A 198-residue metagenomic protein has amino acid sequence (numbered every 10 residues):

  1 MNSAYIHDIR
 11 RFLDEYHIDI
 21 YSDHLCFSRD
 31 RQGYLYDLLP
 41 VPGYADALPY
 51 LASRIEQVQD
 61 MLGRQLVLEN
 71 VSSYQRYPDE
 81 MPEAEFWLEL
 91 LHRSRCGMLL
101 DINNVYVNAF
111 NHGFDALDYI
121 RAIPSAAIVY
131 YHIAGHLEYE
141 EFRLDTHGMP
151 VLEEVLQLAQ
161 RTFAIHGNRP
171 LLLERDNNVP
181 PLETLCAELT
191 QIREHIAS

Functional and structural regions predicted by a protein language model:
M1-I9, L51-A52, A116, L152-V155 (+1 more regions): Well-ordered, non-membrane alpha-helical segments in soluble/globular domains
N2-M98: Active-site acidic/histidine proton-transfer and metal-coordination neighborhood in alpha/beta enzyme cores
Y21, L66, D101, Y131 (+1 more regions): Conserved, mostly hydrophobic/aromatic
L25-C26, V71-S73, N103-V107, I133-E138 (+1 more regions): Active-site beta-loop-alpha junctions enriched in small/polar residues
L38-L48, A109-H166: Gly/Pro-rich active-site loop or hairpin
R76-H92, A109-R121, E183-C186: Distinct, well-ordered alpha-helical segments
G167-N177: Short helix/strand-capping connector loops at secondary-structure junctions
P181-S198: C-terminal helical cap(s) of enzyme catalytic domains, especially alpha/beta-barrels
